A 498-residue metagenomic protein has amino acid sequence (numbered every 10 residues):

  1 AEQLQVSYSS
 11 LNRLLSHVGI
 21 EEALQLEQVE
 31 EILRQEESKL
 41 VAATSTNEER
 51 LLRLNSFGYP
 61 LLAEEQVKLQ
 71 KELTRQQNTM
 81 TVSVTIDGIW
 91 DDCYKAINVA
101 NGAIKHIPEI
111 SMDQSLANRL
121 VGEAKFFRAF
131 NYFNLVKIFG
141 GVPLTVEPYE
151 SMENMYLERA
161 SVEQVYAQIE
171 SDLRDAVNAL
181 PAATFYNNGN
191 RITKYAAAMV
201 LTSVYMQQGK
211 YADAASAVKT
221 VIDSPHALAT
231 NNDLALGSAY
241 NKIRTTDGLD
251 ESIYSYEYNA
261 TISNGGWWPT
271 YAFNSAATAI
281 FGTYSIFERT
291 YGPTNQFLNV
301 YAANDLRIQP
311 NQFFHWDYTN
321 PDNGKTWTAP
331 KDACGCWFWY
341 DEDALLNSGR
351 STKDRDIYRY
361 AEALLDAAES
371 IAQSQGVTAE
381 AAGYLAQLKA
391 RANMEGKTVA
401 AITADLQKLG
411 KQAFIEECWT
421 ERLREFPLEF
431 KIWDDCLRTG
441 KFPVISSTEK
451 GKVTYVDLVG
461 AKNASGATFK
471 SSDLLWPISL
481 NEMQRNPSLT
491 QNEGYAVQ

Functional and structural regions predicted by a protein language model:
E2, G19-S38: Short Lys/Arg-enriched helix C-cap and helix-to-coil transition segments that create basic nucleic-acid-contact patches
E2-R13: Short, basic interhelical loop/turn and adjoining N-cap of the next helix at nucleic-acid- or acidic-partner-contacting
A42, E64, K68-D92, A227-Q373 (+1 more regions): Elongated scaffold/linker segments in the mid-to-C-terminal portions of large proteins
Q70-F139, Y156, E163-Q164, L173 (+4 more regions): Conserved, well-structured interaction surfaces
Y211, V377-T378: TPR-repeat structural position
